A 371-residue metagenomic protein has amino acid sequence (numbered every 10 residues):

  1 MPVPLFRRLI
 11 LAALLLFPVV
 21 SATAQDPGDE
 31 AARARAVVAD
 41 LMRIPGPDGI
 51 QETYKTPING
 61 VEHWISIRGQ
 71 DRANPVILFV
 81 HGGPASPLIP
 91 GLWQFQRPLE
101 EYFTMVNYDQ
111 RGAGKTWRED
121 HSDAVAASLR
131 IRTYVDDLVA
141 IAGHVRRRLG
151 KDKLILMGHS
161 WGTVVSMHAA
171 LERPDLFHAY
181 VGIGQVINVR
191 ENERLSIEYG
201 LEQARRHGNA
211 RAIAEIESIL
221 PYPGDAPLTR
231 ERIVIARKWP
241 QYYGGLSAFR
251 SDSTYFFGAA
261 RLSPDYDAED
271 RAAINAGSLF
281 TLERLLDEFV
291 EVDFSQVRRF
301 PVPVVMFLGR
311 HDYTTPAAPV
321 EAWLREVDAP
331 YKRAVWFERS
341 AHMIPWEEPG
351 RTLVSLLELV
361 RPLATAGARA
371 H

Functional and structural regions predicted by a protein language model:
N74, G83-G91, G114: Short substrate-entry loop that stabilizes the transition state in hydrolases
E100-R118: Conserved alpha/beta-hydrolase
T133-K153: Conserved acidic catalytic loop of the alpha/beta-hydrolase fold
D152-E191: Conserved hydrolase catalytic core segment
L195, L201-S295, V302: Alpha/beta-hydrolase
F300, M306-L308: Short beta-strand/loop motif that positions the catalytic acidic residue of the alpha/beta-hydrolase fold
Y313-P319: Conserved alpha/beta-hydrolase "acid-adjacent" motif
S340-P349: Catalytic histidine-centered segment of alpha/beta-hydrolase-like enzymes
